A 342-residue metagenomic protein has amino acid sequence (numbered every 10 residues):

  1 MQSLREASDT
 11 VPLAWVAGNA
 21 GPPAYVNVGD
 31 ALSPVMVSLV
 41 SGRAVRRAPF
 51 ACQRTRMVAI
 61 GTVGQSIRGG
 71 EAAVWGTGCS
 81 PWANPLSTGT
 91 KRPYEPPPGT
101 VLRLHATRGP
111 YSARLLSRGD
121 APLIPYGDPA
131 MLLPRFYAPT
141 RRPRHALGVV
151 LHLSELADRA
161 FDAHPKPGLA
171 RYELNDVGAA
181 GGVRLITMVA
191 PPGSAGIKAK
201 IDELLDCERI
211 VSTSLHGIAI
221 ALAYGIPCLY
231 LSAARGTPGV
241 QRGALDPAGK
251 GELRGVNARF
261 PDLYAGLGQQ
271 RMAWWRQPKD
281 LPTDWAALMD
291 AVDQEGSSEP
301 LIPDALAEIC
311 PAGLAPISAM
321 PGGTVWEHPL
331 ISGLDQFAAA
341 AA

Functional and structural regions predicted by a protein language model:
M1-A342: Active-site anion-handling motifs in enzyme catalytic cores
